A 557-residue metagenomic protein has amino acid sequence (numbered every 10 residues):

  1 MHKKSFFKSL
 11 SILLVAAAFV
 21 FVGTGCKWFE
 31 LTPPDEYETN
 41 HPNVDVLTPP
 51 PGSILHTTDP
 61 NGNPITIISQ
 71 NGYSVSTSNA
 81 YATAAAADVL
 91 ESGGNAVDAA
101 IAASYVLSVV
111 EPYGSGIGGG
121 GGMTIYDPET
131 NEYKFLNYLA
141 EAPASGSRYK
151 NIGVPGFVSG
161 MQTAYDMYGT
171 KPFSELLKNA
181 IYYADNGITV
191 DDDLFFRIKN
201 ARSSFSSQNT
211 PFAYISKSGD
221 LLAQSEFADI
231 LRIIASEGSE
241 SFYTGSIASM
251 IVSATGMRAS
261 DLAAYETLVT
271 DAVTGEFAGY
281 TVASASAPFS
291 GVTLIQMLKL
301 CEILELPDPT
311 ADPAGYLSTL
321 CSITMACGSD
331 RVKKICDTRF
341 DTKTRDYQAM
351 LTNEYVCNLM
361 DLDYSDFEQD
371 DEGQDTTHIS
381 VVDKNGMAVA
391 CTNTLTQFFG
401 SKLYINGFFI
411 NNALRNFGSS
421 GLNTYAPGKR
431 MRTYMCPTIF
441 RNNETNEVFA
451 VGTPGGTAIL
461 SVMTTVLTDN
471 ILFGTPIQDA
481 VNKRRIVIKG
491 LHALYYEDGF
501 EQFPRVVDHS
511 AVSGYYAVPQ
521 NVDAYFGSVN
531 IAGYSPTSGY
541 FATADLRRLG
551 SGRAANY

Functional and structural regions predicted by a protein language model:
S11-V22: Bacterial N-terminal signal peptides
P34-A84, D88, A96-G238, F242-T244 (+1 more regions): Noncatalytic scaffold domains of N-terminal-nucleophile
P50, I303-T394, L403, H509 (+1 more regions): Internal maturation/activation junctions in enzymes
V97, V109-Y113, G119, T124-Y126 (+5 more regions): Active-site rim segments in enzyme catalytic domains, especially the processed small/beta chain of N-terminal
S115, G119-Y126, T377-V382, P437-I439 (+2 more regions): Short beta-strand scaffold segments in enzyme catalytic cores
L268-V269, G373-T376, T433-M435: Short, small/polar residue-rich loop motifs at catalytic or cofactor-binding pockets
D341, K429, M463, L472-A524: Extended C-terminal subregions enriched in glycine
